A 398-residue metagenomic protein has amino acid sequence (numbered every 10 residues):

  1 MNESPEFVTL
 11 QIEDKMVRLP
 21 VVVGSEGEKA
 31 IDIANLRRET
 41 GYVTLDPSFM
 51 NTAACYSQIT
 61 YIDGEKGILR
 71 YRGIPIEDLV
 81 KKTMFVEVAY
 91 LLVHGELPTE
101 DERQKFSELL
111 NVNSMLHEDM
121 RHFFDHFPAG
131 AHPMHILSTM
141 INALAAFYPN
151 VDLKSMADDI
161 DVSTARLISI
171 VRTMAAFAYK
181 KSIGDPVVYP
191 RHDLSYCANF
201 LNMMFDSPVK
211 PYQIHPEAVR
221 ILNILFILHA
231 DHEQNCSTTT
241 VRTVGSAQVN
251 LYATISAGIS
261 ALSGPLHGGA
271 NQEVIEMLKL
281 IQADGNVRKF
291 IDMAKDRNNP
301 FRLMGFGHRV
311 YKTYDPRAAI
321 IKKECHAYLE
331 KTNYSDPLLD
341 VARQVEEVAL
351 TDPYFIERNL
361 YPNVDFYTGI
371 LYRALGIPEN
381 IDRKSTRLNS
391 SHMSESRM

Functional and structural regions predicted by a protein language model:
M1-N2, S394: The identity of the second residue at the extreme N-terminus of proteins
N2-R387: Non-transmembrane, aqueous-exposed alpha-helical and coiled segments at domain scale
L388-M398: Single conserved hydrophobic/aromatic residue that forms the stacking wall/gate of nucleotide- or nucleobase-binding
